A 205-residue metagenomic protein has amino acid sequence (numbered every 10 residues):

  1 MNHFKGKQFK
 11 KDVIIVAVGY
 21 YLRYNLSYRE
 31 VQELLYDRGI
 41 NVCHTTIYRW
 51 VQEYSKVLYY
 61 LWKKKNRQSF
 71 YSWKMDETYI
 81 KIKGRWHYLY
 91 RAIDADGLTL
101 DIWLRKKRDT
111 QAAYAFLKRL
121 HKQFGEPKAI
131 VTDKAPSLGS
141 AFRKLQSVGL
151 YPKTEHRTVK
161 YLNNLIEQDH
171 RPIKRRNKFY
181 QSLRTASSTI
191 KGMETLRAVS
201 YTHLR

Functional and structural regions predicted by a protein language model:
M1-L22, C43, Q68: Basic, short loop/linker segments at the boundary and entry of helix-turn-helix/winged-helix-like folds
A17, V31, I47, D76 (+6 more regions): Mobile genetic element proteins and their domesticated derivatives, centered on retroelements and DNA transposons
Y28-G39: DNA-recognition alpha helix
R49-R67: Short, basic alpha-helical nucleic acid-contact segments in DNA-binding proteins and DNA transaction factors
S69-K81: Two-metal-ion RNase H-like nuclease active-site motif
I102-F124: Active-site beta-loop-alpha junctions of metal-dependent nucleic acid enzymes, especially the RNase H-like/DDE
K134-K191, T195-A198: Helix-centered, glycine/charged polyanion-binding patches within enzymatic domains that contact phosphate-containing
T202-R205: Conserved small/polar residues in nucleotide/adenosyl-binding loops
